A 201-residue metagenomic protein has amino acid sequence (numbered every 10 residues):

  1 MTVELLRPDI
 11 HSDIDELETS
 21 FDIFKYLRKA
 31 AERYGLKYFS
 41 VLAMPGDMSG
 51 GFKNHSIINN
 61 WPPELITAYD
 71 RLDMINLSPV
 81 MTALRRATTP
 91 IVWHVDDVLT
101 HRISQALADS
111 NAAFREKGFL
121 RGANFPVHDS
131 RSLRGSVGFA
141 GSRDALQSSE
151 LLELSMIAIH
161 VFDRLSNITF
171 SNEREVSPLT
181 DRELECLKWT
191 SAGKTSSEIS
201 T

Functional and structural regions predicted by a protein language model:
S20-E32, L107-N111: Short amphipathic alpha-helical segments
L27-A31, L36-S49: Short, hydrophobic-rich beta-strand element in sensory/regulatory alpha-beta domains
A43-A68: GAF sensory/regulatory domain recognition with acknowledged cross-activation on helical regulatory dimers
N60-Q105, N111-R115: Regulatory sensory and allosteric helical modules in signal-transduction proteins and certain transcription factors
R121-V127: Short hydrophobic beta-strand micro-motif common in sensory/regulatory domains
V127-G141: Sensory-domain boundary capping and coupling elements
A140-L152: Regulatory loop-to-helix N-cap segments in sensory/regulatory domains that couple ligand/signal detection
N172-T201: Helix-turn-helix DNA-binding segment
